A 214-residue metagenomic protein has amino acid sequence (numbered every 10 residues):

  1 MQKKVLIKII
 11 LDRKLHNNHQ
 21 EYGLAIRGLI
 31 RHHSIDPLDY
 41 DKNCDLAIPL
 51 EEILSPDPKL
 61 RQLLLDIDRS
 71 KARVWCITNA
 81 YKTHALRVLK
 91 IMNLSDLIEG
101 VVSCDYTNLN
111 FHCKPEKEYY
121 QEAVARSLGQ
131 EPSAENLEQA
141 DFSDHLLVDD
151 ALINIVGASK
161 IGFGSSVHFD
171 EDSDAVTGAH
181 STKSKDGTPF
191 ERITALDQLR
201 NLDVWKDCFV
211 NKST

Functional and structural regions predicted by a protein language model:
M1-P58, Q62, R69, T83: N-terminal helical cap/lid subdomain that shapes the substrate entry/recognition surface in HAD-like hydrolases
E51-S55, C76, F111-P115: Short, surface-exposed alpha-helical recognition segments that flank or form part of ligand/macromolecule-binding
L65-D68, K82-T214: Asp-based, Mg2+/Mn2+-dependent phosphohydrolase catalytic module
T78-A80: Conserved phosphate-coupling serine/threonine residues in phosphotransfer and NTP-handling enzymes
